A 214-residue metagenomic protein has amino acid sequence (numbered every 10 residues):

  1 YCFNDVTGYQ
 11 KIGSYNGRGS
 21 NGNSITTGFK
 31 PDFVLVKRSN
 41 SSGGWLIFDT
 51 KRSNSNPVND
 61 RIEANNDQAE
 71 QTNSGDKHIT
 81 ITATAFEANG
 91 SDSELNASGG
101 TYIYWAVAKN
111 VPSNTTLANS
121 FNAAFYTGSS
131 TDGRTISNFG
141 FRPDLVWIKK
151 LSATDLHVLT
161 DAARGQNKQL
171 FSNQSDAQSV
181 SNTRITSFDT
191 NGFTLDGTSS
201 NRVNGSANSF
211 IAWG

Functional and structural regions predicted by a protein language model:
Y1-G214: Surface-exposed molecular-recognition determinants
